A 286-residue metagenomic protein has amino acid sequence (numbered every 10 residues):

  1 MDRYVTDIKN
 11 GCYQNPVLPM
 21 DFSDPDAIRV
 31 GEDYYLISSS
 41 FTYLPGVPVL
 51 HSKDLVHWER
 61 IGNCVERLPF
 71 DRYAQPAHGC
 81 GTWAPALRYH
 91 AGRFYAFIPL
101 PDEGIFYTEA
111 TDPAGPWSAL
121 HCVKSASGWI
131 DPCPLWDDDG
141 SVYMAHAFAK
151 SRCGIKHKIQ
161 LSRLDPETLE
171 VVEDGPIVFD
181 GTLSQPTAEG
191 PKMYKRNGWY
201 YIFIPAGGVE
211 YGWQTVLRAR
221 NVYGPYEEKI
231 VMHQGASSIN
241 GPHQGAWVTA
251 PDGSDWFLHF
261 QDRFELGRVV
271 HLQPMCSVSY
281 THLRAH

Functional and structural regions predicted by a protein language model:
M1-I28, V56-Y89, P116-D138, R163-K192 (+2 more regions): Surface loop/turn signatures of beta-propeller and other carbohydrate-active proteins
I28-Y43, W83-P101, F106-Y107, L120 (+5 more regions): Hydrophobic core segments of beta-strands in well-ordered, beta-rich domains
S38-C64: Beta-propeller domains
P45-P48, G104-F106, G154-Q160, Y211-L217 (+1 more regions): Structural motif
S52, T108-T111, L164, A219-R220: Conserved Ser/Thr-centered positions that define the repeating blades of beta-propeller domains
A147, S162-R163: Active-site neighborhood of glycoside hydrolase catalytic domains
H233-Q273: Repeat-solenoid scaffold signature
V278, H282-H286: Residue-level detector of conserved catalytic or cofactor/ligand-binding positions in enzyme active sites
